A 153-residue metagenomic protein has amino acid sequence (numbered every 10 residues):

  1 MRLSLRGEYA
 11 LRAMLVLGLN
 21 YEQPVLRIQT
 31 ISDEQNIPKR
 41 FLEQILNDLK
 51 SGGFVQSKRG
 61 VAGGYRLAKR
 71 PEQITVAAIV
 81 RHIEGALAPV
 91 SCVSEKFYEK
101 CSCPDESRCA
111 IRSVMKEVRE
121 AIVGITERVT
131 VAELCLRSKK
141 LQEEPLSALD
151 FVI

Functional and structural regions predicted by a protein language model:
A10-E22: Short amphipathic alpha-helical interface segments
L17, I45-K50: Basic amphipathic alpha-helical segments that dock to polyanions
L19-E22, D33, S51: The C-terminal cap of the DNA-recognition helix in HTH/winged-HTH DNA-binding domains, marking the helix-to-coil
Q29-Q35: A short alpha-helical element within helix-turn-helix/winged-helix DNA-binding domains across DNA-binding proteins
R40: Key DNA-contact positions within bacterial/archaeal DNA-binding proteins
G53-A68: Beta-hairpin "wing" of winged helix-turn-helix
P71-K96, I111-E120: Conserved segment of winged-helix/HTH DNA-binding domains
E95-I153: C-terminal regulatory/oligomerization modules of transcriptional regulators
